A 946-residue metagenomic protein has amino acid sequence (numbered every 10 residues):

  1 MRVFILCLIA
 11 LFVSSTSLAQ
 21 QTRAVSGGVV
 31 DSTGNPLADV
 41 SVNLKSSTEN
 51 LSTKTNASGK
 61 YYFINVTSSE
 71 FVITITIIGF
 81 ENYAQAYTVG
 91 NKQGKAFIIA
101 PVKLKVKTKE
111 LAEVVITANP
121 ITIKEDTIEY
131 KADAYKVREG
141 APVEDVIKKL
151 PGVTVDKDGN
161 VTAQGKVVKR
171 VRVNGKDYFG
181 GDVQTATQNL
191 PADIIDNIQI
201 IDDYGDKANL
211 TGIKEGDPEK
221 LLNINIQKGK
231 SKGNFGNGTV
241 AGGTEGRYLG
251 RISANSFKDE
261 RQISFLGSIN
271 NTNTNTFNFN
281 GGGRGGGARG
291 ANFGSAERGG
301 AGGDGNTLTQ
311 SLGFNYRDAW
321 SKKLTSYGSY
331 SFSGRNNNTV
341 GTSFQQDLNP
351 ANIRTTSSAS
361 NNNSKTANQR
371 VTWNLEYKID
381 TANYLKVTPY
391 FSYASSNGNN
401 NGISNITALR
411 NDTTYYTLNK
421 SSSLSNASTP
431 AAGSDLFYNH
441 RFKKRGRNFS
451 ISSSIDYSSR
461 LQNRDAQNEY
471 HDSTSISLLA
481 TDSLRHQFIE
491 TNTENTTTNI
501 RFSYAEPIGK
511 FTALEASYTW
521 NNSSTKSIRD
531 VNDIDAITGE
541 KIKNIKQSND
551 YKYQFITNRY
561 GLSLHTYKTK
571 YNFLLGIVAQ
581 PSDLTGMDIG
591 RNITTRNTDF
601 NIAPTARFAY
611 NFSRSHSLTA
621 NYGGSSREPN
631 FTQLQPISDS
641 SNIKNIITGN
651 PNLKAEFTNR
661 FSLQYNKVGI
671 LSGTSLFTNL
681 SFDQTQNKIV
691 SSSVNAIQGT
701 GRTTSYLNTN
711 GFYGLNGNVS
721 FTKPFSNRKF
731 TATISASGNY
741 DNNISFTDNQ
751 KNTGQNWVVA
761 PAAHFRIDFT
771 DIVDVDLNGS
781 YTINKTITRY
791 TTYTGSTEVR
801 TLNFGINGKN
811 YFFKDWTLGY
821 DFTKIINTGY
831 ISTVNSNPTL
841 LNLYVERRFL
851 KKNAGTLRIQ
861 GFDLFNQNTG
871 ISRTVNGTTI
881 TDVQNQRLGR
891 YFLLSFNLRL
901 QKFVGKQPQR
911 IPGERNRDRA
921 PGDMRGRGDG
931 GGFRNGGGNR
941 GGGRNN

Functional and structural regions predicted by a protein language model:
A19-E113, K149, T154, T162-Q164 (+1 more regions): Periplasm-facing N-terminal accessory domains of Gram-negative outer-membrane beta-barrel systems
Q20-Q21, K60, I64, T88-A96 (+17 more regions): Membrane-proximal, glycine/serine-rich, low-complexity loop/turn segments characteristic of large bacterial
D126, N275-A296, V340-S357, S404-N419 (+7 more regions): Surface-exposed loop/turn segments flanking beta-strands in extracellular/periplasmic regions
G233-T244, F265-G267, A579-D583, G649 (+3 more regions): Transmembrane beta-strand segments that form the barrel wall of outer-membrane beta-barrel proteins
D304-N306, N363-K365, L424-S428, E490-E494 (+9 more regions): Replace "Gram-negative outer membrane beta-barrel proteins" with "bacterial and organellar outer membrane beta-barrel
A359, T497-N499, K541-N549, K654 (+2 more regions): Outer membrane beta-barrel strand-and-loop segments of large Gram-negative receptors, especially TonB-dependent
L514-H616, Y790-G795: Signature of Gram-negative outer-membrane beta-barrel scaffolds
V775-R848, T874: C-terminal beta-barrel architecture of Gram-negative outer-membrane proteins
